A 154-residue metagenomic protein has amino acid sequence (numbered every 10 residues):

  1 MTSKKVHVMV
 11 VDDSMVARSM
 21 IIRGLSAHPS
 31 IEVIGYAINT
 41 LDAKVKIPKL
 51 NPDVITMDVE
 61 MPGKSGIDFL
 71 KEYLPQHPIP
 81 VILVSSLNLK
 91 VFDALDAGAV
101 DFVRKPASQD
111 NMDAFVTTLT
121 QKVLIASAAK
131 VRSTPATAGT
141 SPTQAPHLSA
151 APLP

Functional and structural regions predicted by a protein language model:
M1-P154: Strand-loop microenvironment adjacent to phosphate/nucleotide-handling motifs in alpha/beta enzyme folds
